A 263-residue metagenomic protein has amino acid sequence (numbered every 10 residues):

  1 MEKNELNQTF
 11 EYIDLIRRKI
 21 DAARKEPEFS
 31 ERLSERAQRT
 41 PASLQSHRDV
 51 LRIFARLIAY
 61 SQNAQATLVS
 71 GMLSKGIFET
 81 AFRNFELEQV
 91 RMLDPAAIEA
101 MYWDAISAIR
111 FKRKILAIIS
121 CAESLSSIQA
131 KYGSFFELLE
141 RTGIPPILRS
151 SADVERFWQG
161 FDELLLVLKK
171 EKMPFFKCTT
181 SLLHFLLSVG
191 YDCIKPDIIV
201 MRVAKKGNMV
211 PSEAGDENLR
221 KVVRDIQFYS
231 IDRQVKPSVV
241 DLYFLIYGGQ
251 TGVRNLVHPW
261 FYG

Functional and structural regions predicted by a protein language model:
M1-A117, S124, Y243-G252, V257-G263: N-terminal polyanion-binding entry modules of DNA glycosylases/AP lyases and select other DNA-binding proteins
M1-R39, R48, Y132-G263: C-terminal accessory module of base-excision DNA glycosylases/AP lyases that mediates lesion recognition and DNA
L57, S120, S124-S127, H184 (+1 more regions): Residue-level signal for well-ordered alpha-helical scaffold segments within enzymatic catalytic domains
F82-F175: Alpha-helical ds-nucleic-acid-binding substructure associated with the helix-hairpin-helix region of base-excision DNA
